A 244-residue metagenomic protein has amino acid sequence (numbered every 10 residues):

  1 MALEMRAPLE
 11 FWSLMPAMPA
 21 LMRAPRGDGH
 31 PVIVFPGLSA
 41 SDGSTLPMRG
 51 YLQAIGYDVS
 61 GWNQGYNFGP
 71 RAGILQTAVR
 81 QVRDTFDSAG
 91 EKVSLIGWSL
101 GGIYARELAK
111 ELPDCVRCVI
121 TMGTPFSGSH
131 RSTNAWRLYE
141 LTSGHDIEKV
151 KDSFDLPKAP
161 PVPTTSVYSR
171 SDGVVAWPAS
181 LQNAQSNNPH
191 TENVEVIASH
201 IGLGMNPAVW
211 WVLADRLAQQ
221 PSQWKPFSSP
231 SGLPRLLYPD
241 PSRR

Functional and structural regions predicted by a protein language model:
M1-I33, T45, G50, I55 (+1 more regions): Flexible, membrane-associating and regulatory peripheral segments of lipid-active enzymes
F11-A17, D84, S88, L141-G144 (+1 more regions): A structural signal for alpha-helix termini and helix-coil/disorder junctions
S13, I74, M205, V209: Soluble or luminal CAZymes and related metallo-dependent hydrolases
H30-G43, P47, Y51-W62, N67-V162 (+2 more regions): Serine-dependent carboxylesterase/thioesterase catalytic core of lipase-like alpha/beta-hydrolase/SGNH enzymes
K110-E111, V116-R244: Helical cap/lid subdomain of alpha/beta-hydrolase-fold lipid enzymes that gates access to the catalytic pocket
